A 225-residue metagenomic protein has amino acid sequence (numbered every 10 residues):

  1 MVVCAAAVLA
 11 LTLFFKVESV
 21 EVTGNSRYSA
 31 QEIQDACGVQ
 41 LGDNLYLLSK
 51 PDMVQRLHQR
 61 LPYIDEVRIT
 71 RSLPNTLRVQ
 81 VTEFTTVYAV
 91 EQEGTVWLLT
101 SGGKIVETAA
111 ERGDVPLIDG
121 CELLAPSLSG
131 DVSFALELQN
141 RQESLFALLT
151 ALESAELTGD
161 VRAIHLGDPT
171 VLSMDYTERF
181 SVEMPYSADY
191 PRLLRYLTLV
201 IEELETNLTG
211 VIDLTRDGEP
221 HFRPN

Functional and structural regions predicted by a protein language model:
V3-A7, F15-S26, Y46-L99, F146-L149: Periplasmic polypeptide-binding modules associated with outer-membrane biogenesis and secretion
K16-E18, S29, M53, R60-D65 (+8 more regions): Envelope-exposed proteins and targeting segments
T23-Y63, D114-E143, S187, R192 (+1 more regions): Periplasmic/extracytosolic POTRA-like scaffold domains at the N-termini of outer-membrane and outer-envelope
G24-S26, C37, V81-T85, A110 (+6 more regions): Flexible glycine-/small-residue-rich
G42-N44, D65-E66, N75-T76, T85-Y88 (+6 more regions): Short beta-strands and strand-coil junctions in structured, solvent-facing domains, enriched
T82-V161: Extracytoplasmic segments of membrane-associated envelope/inner-membrane machinery
E137-R192, T198: Soluble extracytoplasmic domains of inner/organellar membrane proteins
E178-N225: Extracytoplasmic/luminal low-complexity segments enriched in Pro/Gly and acidic/polar residues that act as flexible
